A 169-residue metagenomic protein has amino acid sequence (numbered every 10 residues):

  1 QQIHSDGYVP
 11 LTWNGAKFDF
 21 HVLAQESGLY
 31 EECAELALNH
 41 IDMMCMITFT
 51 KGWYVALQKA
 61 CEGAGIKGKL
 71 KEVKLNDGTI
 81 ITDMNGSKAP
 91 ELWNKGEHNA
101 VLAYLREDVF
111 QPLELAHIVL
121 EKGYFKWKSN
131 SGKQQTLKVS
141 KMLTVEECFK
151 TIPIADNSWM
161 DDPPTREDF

Functional and structural regions predicted by a protein language model:
Q1-A64: Conserved DEDDh/DEDDy metal-dependent 3′-5′ exonuclease domain
H4, S27, K51, G65-G68 (+3 more regions): Generic secondary-structure transition motif, activating predominantly at the C-termini of alpha-helices
D42, A56, N85, V139 (+1 more regions): Short, solvent-exposed coil/turn linker segments
L57-C61, A89, W93, V139 (+2 more regions): Generic structural signal of hydrophobic/aromatic residues within well-ordered alpha-helices of folded domains
I66-K138: Acidic, Mg2+-coordinating catalytic module of metal-dependent nucleases/exonucleases that use a two-metal-ion mechanism
L113-F169: Acidic two-metal-ion nuclease catalytic site recognized across multiple nuclease folds, prominently DnaQ/RNase D-T
